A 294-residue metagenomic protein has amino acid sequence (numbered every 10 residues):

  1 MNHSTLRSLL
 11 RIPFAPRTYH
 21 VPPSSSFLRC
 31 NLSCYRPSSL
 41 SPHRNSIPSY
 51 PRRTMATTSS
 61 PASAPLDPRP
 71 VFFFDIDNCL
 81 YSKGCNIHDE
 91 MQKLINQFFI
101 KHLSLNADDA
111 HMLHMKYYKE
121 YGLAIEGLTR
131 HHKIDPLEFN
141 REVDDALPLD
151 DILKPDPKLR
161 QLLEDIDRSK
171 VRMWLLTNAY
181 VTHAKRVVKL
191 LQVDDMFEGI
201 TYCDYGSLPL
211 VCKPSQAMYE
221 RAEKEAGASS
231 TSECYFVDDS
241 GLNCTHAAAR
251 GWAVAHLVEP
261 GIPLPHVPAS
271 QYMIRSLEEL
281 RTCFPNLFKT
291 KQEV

Functional and structural regions predicted by a protein language model:
N2-Y19, F27-R69, E164-D167, V171 (+1 more regions): Asp-based, Mg2+/Mn2+-dependent phosphohydrolase catalytic module
A56-Q161, R168, T182: N-terminal helical cap/lid subdomain that shapes the substrate entry/recognition surface in HAD-like hydrolases
F73-D75, L176, F236-V237: Generic enzyme active-site microenvironment
C85, H114-M115, I152, W174-T177 (+2 more regions): A generic secondary-structure micro-motif detector that highlights 1-2 residue hydrophobic/ambivalent hotspots embedded
A146-D150, R172-L175, D238: Electropositive, surface-exposed helix/loop patches at the edges of structured domains that serve as adaptable
